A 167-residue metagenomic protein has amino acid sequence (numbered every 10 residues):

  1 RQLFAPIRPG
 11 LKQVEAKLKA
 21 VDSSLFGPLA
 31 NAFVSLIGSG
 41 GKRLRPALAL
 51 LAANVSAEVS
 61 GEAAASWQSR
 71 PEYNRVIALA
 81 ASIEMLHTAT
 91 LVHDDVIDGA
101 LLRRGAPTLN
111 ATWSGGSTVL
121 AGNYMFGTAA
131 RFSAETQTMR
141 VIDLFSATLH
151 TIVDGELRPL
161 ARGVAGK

Functional and structural regions predicted by a protein language model:
R1-T88, V92, V96-A111, A147 (+1 more regions): Conserved N-terminal diphosphate/IPP-binding helix and adjacent helical/loop segment of trans-prenyltransferase domains
L48, A129, G155: Residue-level signal for inorganic ion chemistry
I77-A80, A121, V141: Hydrophobic alpha-helical transmembrane segments
T88, F132, T151: Short alpha-helical functional segments enriched in proximate histidine and acidic residues
A111-R131: Multi-pass membrane catalytic core of lipid/isoprenoid biosynthesis enzymes
E135-K167: Carboxylate- and glycine-rich phosphate/diphosphate-binding segment that chelates Mg2+/Mn2+
